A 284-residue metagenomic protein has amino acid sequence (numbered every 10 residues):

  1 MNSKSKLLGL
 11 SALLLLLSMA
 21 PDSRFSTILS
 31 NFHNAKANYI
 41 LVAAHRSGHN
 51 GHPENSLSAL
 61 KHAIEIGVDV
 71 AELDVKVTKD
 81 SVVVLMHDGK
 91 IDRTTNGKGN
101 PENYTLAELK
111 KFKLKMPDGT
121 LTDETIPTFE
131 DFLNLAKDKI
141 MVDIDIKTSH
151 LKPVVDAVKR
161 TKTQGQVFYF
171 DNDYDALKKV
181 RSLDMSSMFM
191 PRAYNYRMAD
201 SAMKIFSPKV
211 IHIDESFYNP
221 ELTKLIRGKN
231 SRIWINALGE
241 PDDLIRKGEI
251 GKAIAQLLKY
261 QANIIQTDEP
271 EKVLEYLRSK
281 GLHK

Functional and structural regions predicted by a protein language model:
M1-G9: Bacterial N-terminal signal peptides that target proteins for export
K6, S18-K284: Phosphate-group recognition and catalysis centered on beta-loop-alpha active-site segments
L10-L14: Hydrophobic helical h-region of N-terminal Sec-dependent signal peptides in bacterial secretory/periplasmic proteins
